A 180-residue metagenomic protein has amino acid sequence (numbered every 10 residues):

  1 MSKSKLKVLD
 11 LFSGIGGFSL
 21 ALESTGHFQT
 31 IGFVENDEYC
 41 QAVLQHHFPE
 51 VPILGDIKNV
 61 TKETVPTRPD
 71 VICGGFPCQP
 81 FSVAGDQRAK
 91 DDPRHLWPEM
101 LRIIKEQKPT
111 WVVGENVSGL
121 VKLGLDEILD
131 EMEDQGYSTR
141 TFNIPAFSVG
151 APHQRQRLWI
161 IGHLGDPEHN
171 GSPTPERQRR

Functional and structural regions predicted by a protein language model:
M1-T30, N36, C40-Q45, E131-S138 (+1 more regions): S-adenosyl-L-methionine-dependent DNA methyltransferase catalytic core
L6, I31, P52, V71 (+1 more regions): Hydrophobic "anchor" residues on beta-strands that sit immediately upstream of conserved functional sites
T30, P52-G55, S138-N143: A short coil-to-beta-strand element that immediately follows conserved catalytic motifs
N36-E38, D56, P77, V117: Flexible loop residues that form catalytic and substrate-binding hotspots at small-molecule/glycan-binding clefts
A42-P66: S-adenosyl-L-methionine
G55, I72-G74, G114: Redox-cofactor binding/interface segments in oxidoreductases and associated redox assembly factors
V60-P69, Q79-R180: Class I S-adenosyl-L-methionine
